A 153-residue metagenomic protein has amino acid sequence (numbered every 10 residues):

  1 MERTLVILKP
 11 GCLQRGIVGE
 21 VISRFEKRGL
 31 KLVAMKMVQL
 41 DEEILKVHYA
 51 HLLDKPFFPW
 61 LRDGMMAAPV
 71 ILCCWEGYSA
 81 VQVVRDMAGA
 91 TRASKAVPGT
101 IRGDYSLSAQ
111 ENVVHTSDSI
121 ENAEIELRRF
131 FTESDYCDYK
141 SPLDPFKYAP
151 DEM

Functional and structural regions predicted by a protein language model:
M1-M153: Non-catalytic terminal and connector segments of soluble metabolic enzymes
